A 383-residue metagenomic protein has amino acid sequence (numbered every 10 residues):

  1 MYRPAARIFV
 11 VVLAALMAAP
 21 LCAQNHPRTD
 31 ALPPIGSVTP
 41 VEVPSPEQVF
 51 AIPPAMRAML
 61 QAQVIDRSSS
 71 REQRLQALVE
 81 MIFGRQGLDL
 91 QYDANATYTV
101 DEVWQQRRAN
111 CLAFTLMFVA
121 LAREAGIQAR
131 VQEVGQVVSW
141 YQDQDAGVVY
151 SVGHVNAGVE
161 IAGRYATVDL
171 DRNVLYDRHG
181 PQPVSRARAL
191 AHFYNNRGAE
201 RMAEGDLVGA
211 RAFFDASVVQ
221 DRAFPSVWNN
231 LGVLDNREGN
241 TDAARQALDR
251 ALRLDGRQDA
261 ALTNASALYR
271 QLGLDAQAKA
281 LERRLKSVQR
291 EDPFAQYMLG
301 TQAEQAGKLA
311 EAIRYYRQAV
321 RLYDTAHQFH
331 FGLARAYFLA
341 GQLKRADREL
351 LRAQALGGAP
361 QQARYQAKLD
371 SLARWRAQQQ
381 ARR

Functional and structural regions predicted by a protein language model:
T39-V103: Secondary-structure boundary elements
Q91-W228, V233, R237, D242-G256 (+1 more regions): Long, contiguous interaction/recruitment modules in multidomain scaffold/adaptor proteins
A191, P225-S226, D259-A260, P293-F294 (+2 more regions): Helix-start (N-cap) detector for alpha-helical repeat units in TPR-like alpha-solenoids, especially tetratricopeptide
N196, N230, N264, M298 (+2 more regions): Canonical tetratricopeptide repeat
Q220, L254, S287-V288, R321-Y323 (+1 more regions): Structural marker of alpha-solenoid helical repeat scaffolds
